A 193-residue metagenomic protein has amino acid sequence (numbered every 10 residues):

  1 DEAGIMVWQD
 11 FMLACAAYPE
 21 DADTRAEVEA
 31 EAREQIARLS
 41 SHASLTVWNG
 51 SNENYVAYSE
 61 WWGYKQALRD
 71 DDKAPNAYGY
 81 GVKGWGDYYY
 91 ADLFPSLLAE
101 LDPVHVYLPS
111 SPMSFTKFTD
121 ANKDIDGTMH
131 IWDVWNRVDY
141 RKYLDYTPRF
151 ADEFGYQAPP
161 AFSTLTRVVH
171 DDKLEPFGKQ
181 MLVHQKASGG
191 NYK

Functional and structural regions predicted by a protein language model:
E2-W8, A14, Y18-N122: Active-site neighborhood of glycoside hydrolase catalytic domains
P95-L101, L108-K193: Substrate-binding clefts and catalytic carboxylate motifs of secreted carbohydrate-active enzymes
